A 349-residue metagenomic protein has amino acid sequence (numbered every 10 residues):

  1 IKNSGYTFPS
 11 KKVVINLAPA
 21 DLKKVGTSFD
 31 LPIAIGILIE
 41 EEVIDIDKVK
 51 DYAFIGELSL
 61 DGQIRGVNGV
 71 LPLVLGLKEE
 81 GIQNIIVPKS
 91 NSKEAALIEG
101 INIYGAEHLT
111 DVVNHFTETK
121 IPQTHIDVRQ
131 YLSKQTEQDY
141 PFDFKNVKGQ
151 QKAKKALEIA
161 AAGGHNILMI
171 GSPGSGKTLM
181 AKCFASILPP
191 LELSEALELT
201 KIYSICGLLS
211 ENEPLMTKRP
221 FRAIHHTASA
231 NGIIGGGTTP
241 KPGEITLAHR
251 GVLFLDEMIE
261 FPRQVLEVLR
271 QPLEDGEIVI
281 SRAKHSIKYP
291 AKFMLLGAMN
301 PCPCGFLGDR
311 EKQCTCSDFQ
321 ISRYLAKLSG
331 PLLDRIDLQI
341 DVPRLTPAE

Functional and structural regions predicted by a protein language model:
I1-L168, S172-T178, M216: Peripheral, non-AAA+ core regions of ATP-driven protein-machinery
K89, D256-M258, A283-K284, K292 (+3 more regions): A short beta-strand-to-loop transition that corresponds to the Sensor-1 phosphate-sensing loop of AAA+ P-loop ATPases
N114-T117, E195-L199, F306-E349: Conserved AAA+ ATPase core "coupling" helix
L168-E213, D275: Walker A/P-loop
K218-R222, P240-R250, I280-N300, K312 (+1 more regions): AAA+/SF3 P-loop NTPase mechanochemical coupling elements
H225, K241-E274, F306-D309, S329-R335 (+1 more regions): Conserved AAA+/SF3 P-loop NTPase catalytic/coupling segment centered on the Walker-B
E267-Y289, G308-A326: Substrate-gripping "pore-loop 1 plus following alpha2 helix"
